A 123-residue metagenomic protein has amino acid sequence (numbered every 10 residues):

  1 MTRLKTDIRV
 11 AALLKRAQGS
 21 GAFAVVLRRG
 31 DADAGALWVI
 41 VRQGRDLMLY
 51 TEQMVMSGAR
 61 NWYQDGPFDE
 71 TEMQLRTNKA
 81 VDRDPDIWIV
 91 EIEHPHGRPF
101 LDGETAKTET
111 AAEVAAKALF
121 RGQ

Functional and structural regions predicted by a protein language model:
M1-Q123: Polybasic/polar functional segments that serve as interface/processing modules
